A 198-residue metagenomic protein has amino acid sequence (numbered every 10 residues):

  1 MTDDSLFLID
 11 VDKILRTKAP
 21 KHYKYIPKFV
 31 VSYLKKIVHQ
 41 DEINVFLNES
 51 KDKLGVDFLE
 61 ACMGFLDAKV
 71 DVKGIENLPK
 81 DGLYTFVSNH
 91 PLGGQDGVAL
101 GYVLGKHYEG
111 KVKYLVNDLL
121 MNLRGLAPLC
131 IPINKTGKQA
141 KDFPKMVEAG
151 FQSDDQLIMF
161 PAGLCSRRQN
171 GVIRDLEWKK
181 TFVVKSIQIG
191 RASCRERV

Functional and structural regions predicted by a protein language model:
M1-Y84, G97-A99, E109, A127: Membrane-anchoring hydrophobic helices of lipid-metabolizing enzymes
K69-R197: Soluble catalytic domains of membrane acyltransferases
